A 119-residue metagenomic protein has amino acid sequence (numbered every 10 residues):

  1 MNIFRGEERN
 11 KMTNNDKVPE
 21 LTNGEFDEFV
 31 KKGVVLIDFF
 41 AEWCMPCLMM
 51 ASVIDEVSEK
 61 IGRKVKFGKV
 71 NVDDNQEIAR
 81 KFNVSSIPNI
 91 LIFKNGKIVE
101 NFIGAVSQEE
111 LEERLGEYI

Functional and structural regions predicted by a protein language model:
N2-G33, E117: N-terminal leader/targeting and pre-domain segments
E25, D74-I78, E110: Short acidic active-site motifs
K32-L36, A51-V70: Conserved helix-turn-beta segment immediately C-terminal to the redox Cys motif in thioredoxin-like folds
G33, F40-W43, S86: Short pre-active-site segment immediately N-terminal to redox-active cysteine/selenocysteine motifs in thiol-based
F39-V53: Conserved redox-active cysteine motifs that mediate thiol-disulfide chemistry, especially di-cysteine Cys-X(1-2)-Cys
Q76, F82-L91: Structural micro-motif
S86, I92-I119: Non-catalytic, surface beta->alpha helical segment in thiol-disulfide oxidoreductase systems
